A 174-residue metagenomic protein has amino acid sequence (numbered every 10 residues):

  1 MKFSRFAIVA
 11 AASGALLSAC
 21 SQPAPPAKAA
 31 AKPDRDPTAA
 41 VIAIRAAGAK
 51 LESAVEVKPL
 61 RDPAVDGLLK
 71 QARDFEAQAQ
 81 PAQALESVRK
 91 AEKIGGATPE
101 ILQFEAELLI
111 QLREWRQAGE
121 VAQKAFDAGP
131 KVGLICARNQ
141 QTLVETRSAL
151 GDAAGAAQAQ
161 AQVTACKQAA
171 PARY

Functional and structural regions predicted by a protein language model:
G14-T38: Bacterial Sec signal peptide processing site at the extreme N-terminus
K58-E86: Alpha-helical segment of the N-proximal tetratricopeptide repeat
